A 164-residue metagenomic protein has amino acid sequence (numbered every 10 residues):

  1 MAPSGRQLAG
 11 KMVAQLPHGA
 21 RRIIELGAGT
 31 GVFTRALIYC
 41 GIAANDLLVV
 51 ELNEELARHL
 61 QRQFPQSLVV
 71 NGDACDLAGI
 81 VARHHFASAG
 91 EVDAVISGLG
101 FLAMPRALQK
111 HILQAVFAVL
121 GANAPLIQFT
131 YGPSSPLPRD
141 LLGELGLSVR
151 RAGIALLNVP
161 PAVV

Functional and structural regions predicted by a protein language model:
M1-H18: S-adenosyl-L-methionine
A20-G29: Conserved class I S-adenosyl-L-methionine
T30-I42: Conserved SAM-binding loop of SAM-dependent methyltransferases across substrates and taxa, primarily the Class I
A57-S88: S-adenosyl-L-methionine
E91-L108: A short SAM/SAH-binding and catalytic strip from SAM-dependent methyltransferases
K110-A122: A short glycine-rich, Lys/Arg-flanked "PGG" loop and its adjoining helix->strand segment in the class I
L120-T130: Conserved beta-strand signature within the Rossmann-like core of class I S-adenosyl-L-methionine
P138-V164: Class I S-adenosyl-L-methionine
